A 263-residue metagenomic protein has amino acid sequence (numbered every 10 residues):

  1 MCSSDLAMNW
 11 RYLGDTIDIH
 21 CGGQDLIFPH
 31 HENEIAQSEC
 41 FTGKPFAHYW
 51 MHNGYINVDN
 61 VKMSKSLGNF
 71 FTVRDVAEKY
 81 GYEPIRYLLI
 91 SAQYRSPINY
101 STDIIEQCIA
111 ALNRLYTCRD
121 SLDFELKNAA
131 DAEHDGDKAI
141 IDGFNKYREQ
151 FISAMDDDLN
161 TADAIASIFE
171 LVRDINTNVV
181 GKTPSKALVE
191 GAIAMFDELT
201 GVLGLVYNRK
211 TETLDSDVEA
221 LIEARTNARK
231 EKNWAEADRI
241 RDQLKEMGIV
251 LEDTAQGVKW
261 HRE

Functional and structural regions predicted by a protein language model:
M1-D123: Alpha-helical recognition segments enriched in aromatics with Gly/Pro capping that present substrate-recognition
K65-A235, R239-I249, T254-E263: Conserved nucleotide- and phosphate/pyrophosphate-binding catalytic cores in adenylate/nucleotidyl-handling enzymes
